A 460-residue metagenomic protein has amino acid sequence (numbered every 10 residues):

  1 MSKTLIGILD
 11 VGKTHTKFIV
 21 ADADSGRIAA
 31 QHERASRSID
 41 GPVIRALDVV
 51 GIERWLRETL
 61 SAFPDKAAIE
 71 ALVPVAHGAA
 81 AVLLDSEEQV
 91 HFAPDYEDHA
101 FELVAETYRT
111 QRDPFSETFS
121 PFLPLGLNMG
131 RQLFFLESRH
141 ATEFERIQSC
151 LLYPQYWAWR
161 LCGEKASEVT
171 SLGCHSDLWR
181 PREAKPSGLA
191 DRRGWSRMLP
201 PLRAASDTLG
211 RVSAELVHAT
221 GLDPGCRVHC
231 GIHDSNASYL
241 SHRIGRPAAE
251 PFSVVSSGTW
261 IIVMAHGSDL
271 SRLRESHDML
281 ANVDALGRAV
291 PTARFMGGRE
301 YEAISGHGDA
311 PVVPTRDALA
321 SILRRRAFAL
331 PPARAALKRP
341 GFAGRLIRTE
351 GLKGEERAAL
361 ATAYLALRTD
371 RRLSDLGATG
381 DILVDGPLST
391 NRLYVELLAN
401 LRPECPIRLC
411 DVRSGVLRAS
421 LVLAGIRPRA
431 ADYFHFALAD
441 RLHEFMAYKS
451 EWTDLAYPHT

Functional and structural regions predicted by a protein language model:
M1-A93, R146, V217-H218, L222-C230 (+4 more regions): N-terminal glycine/serine-rich phosphate-binding loop of ATP-dependent small-molecule kinases, especially carbohydrate
G7-I8, R109-P121, R131-I147, L152 (+4 more regions): Active-site core segments that coordinate phosphate-bearing ligands/cofactors across diverse enzyme families
K13, S25, F101, A237 (+1 more regions): Short, glycine/acidic-enriched loop or turn micro-motifs at the edges of active sites
E33-I39, D95-E102, G173-C174, T259-I261 (+1 more regions): Short, acidic/turn-prone active-site loops that include or flank metal/cofactor- and phosphate-binding residues
P64-M129: Active-site phosphate-binding/coordination module
L72, S167-S176: Nucleotide/phosphate-binding loop and acidic/charged catalytic motifs in nucleotide-binding or -utilizing enzymes
P181-R182, A205-L209: Short beta-strand to alpha-helix junction loop
